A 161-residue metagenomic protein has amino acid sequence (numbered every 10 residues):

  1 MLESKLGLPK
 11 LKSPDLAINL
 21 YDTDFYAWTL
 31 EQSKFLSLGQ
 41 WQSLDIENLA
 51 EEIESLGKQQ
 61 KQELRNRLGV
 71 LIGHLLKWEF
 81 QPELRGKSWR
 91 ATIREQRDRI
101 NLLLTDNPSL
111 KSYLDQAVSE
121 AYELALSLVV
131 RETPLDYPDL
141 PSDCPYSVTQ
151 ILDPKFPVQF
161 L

Functional and structural regions predicted by a protein language model:
M1-L161: Surface/interface-facing alpha-helical segments and adjacent flexible terminal/loop regions used for partner/assembly
